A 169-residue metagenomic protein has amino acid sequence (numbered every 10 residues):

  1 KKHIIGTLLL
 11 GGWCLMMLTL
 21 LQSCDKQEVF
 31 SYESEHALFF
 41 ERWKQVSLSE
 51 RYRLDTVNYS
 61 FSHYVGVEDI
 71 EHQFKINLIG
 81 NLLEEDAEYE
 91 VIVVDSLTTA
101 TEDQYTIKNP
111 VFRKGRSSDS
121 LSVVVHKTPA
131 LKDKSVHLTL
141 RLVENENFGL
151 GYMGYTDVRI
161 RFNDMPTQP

Functional and structural regions predicted by a protein language model:
K1-G12: Bacterial N-terminal signal peptides that target proteins for export
T19-S23: C-terminal motif of bacterial Sec signal peptides marking the signal peptidase cleavage site
D25-T98, Q168-P169: Acidic/polar, low-complexity intrinsically disordered N-terminal segments immediately downstream of a Sec signal
Y32, E146-D157: Beta-sandwich strand segments
S62-H63, I107-R113, T128: Beta-strand-rich interaction surfaces with strong enrichment in secreted/lumenal proteins
S96-V111, S117: Short beta-strand and strand-turn-strand segments in soluble, beta-rich domains
R113-R116, L121-P129: Short, hydrophobic beta-strand segments
P129-H137: Short glycine/proline/serine/threonine-rich loop/turn segments at secondary-structure transition edges
